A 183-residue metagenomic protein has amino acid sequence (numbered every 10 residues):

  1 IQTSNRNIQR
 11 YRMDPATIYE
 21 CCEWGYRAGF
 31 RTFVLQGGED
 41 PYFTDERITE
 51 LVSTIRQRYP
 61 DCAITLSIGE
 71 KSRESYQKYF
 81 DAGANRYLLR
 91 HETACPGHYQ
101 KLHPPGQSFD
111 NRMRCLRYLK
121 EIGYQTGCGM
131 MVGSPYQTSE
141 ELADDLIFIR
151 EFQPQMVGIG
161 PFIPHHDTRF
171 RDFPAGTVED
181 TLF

Functional and structural regions predicted by a protein language model:
I1-P15: Canonical Radical SAM [4Fe-4S] cluster-binding loop centered on the CxxxCxxC motif and its immediate flanking residues
R6, V34-D45, G97-Y99, I163-F173: Glycine-rich, proline-tolerant flexible connector loops at the mouths of alpha/beta enzymes
Q9-R12, K101-G106, R171-A175: Short glycine-enriched, charge-decorated loop/helix-capping segments at active-site entrances that position
Y19-G37: Short Fe-S-cluster ligation motifs
C22-E23, S72-G83, A143-F152: Short amphipathic alpha-helices and their capping/turn segments at secondary-structure boundaries
R31-F33, D45-M131: Radical SAM/AdoMet-radical enzyme domain recognition
E39-T44, P105, G133-T138, F173-P174: Short, small-residue-enriched loops and turns at beta-alpha junctions that line or gate enzyme active sites
Y59, R86, H91, D110-T168 (+1 more regions): Conserved C-terminal portion of the radical SAM core fold that forms the substrate/S-adenosylmethionine-binding
